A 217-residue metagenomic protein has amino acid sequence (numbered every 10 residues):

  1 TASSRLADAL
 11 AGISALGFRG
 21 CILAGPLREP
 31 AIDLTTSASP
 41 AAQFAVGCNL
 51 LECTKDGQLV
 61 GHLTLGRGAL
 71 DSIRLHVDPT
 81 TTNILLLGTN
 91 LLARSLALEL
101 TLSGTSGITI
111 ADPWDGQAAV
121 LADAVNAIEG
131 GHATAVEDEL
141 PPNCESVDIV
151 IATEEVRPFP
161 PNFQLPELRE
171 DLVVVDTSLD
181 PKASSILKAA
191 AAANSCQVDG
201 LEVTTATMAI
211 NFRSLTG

Functional and structural regions predicted by a protein language model:
T1-H76, P181, A189, A193: Phosphate/diphosphate ligand-binding glycine-rich loop within oxidoreductases
G25, E154, L201-E202: Short secondary-structure boundary segments
P30-A31, D115-L121, F159-P160, P181-S185: Short, charged/polar "capping" segments at the starts of alpha-helices and the immediately preceding loops
F44-N49, W114-D115, S178-P181, L201-T205: Short, acidic/turn-prone active-site loops that include or flank metal/cofactor- and phosphate-binding residues
L63-G66, I73, V77, T81-Q117: Glycine-rich adenosine-cofactor-binding loop
D71, D180, S195-G217: Active-site capping/gating segments
V120-G131: Short, conserved SAM-binding/catalytic segment of Class I S-adenosyl-L-methionine-dependent methyltransferases
H132-V198: Rossmann-like adenosine-cofactor binding region
